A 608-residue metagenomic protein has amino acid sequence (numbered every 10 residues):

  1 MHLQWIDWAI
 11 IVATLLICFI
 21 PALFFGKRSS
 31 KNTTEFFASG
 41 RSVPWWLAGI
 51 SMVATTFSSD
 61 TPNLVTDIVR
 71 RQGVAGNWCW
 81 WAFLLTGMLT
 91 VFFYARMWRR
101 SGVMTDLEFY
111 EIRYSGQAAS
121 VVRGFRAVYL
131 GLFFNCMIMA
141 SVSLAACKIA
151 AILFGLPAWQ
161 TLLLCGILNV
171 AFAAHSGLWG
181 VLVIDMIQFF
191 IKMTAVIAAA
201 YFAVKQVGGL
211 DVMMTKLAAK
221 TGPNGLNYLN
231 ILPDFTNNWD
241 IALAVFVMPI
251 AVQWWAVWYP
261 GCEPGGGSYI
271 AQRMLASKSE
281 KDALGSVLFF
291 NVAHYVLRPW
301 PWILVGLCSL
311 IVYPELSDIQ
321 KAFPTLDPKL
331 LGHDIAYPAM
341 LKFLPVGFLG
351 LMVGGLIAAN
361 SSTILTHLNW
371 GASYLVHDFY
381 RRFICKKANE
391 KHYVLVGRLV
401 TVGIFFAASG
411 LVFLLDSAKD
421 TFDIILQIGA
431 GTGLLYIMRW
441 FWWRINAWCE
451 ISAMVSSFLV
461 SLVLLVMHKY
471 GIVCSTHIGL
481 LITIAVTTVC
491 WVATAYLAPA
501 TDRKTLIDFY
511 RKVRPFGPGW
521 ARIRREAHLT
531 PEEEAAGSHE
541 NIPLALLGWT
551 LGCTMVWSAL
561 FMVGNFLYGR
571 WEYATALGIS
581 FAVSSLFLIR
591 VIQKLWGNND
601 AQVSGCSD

Functional and structural regions predicted by a protein language model:
M1-D608: Membrane-embedded helix-loop-helix hairpins and adjacent transmembrane boundary segments in multi-pass transporters
